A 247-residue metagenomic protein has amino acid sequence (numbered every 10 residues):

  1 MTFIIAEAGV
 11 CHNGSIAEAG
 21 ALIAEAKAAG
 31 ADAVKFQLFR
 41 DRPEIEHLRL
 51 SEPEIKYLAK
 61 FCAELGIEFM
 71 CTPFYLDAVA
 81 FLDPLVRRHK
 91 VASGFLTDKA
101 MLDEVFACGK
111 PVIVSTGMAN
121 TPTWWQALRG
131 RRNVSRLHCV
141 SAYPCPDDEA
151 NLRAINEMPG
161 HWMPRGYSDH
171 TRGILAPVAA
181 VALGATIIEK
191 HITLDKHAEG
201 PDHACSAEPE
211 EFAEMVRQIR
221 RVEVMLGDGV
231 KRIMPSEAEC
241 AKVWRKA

Functional and structural regions predicted by a protein language model:
M1-A247: Catalytic cores and adjacent flexible loops of soluble metabolic enzymes that perform enolate/carbanion chemistry on
